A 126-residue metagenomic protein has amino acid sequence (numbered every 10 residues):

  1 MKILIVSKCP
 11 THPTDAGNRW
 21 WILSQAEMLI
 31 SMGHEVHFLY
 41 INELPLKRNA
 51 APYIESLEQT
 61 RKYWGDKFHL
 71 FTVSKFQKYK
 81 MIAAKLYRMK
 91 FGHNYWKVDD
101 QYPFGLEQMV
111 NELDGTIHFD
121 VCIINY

Functional and structural regions predicted by a protein language model:
M1-F68, G115-T116: N-terminal subdomain of nucleotide-sugar transferases
S7, E43, T72-K75, Y126: Residues that line or immediately flank small-molecule/substrate-binding pockets and catalytic motifs
W64, F68-L70, F76-Y79: Extended hydrophobic/Leu-rich segments
S74-Y126: Conserved nucleotide-sugar donor-binding subdomain of glycosyltransferases
